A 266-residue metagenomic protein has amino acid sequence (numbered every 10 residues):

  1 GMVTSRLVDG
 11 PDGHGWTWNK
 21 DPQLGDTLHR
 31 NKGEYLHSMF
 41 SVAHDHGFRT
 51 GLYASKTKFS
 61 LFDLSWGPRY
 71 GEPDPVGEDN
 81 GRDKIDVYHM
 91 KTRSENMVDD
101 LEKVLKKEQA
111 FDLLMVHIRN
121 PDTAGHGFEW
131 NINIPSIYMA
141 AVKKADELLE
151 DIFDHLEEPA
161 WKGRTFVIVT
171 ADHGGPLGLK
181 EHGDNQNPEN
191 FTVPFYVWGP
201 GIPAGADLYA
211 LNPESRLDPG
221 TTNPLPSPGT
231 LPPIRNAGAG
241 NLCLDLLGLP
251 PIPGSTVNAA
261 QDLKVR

Functional and structural regions predicted by a protein language model:
G1-D45: Active-site nucleophile/metal-coordination loop of metallo-enzymes that catalyze phosphate/sulfate and related
G1-T4, F40-V42, R49-A54, L61-D63 (+4 more regions): Structural recognition of the beta-strand scaffold that forms the well-ordered cores of secreted hydrolase catalytic
V3, N185-L247: Substrate-binding rim/cap in mid-to-C-terminal beta-strand-loop elements of soluble/periplasmic
V8-D9, T50, K56-L61, R119-A124 (+2 more regions): Solvent-exposed loop/turn segments at secondary-structure junctions within structured extracellular/periplasmic domains
D26-Q109: A substrate-binding/cap region within the structured catalytic cores of diverse enzymes
D63-R82, E102-D151: Active-site His/acidic residue clusters
K144-N185: Metal-dependent active-site segment of extracytoplasmic phospho-/sulfohydrolases and closely related
L249-R266: Polar, surface-exposed loop/tail segments that function as active-site lids or cofactor/substrate-recognition elements
